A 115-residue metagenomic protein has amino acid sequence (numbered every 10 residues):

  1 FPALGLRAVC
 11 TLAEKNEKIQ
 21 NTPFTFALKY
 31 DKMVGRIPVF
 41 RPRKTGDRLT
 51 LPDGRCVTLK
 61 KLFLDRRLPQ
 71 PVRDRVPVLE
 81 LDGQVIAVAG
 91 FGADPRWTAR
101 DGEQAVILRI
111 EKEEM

Functional and structural regions predicted by a protein language model:
F1-M115: Basic, glycine-rich polyanion-binding accessory segments appended to enzymes
